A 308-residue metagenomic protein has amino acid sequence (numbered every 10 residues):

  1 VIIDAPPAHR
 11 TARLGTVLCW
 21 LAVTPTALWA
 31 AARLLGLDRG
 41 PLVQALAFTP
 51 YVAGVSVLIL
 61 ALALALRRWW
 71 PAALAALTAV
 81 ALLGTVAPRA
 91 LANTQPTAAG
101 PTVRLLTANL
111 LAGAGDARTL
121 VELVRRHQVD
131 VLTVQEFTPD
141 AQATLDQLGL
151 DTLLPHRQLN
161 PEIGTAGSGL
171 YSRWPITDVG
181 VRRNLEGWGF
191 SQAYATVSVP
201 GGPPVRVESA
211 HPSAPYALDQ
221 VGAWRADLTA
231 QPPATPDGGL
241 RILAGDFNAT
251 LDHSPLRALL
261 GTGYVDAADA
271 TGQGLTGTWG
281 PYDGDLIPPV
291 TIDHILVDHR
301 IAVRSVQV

Functional and structural regions predicted by a protein language model:
V1-I2, G36, P50, I176 (+2 more regions): Residue-level marker of positions within ordered structural domains that often coincide with functionally constrained
I2-L148: N-terminal, active-site-proximal structural segment of metallo-dependent hydrolase catalytic domains
L105, L111-R125, V134-V308: Soluble catalytic domains of enzymes that build or remodel membrane lipids, polysaccharides, and related
